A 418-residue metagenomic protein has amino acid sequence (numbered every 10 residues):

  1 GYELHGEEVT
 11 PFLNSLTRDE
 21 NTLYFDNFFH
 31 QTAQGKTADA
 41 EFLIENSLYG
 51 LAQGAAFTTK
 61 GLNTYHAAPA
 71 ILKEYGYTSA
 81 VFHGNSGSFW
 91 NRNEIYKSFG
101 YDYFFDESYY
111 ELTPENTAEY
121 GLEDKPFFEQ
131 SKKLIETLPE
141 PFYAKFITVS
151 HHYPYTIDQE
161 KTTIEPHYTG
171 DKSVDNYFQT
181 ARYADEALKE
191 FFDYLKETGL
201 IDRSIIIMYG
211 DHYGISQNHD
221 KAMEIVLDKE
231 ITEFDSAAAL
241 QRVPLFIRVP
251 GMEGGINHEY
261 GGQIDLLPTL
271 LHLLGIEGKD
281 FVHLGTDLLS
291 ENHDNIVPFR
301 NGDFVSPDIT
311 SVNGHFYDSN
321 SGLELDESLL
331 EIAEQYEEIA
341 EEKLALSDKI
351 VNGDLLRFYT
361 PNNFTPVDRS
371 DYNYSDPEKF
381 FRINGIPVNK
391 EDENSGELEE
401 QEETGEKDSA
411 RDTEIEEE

Functional and structural regions predicted by a protein language model:
G1-E418: Solvent-exposed soluble domains appended to multi-pass membrane proteins
